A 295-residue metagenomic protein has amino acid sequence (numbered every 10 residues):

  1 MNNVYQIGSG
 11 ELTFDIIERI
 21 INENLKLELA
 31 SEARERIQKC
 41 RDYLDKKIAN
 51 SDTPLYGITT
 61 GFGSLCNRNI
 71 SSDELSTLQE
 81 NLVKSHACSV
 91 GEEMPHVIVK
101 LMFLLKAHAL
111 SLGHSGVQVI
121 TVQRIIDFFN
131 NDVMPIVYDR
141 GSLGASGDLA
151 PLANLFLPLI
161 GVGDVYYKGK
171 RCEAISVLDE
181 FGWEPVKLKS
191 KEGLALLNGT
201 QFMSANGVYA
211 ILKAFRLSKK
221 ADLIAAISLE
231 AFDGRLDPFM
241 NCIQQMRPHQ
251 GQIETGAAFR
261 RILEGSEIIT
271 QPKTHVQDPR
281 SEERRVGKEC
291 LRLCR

Functional and structural regions predicted by a protein language model:
M1-D52: N- or domain-start disorder-to-order transition segments that initiate the globular core
M1-E18, S85-F103: Polybasic, low-complexity association/targeting segments
V4-T13, L178-N198, A258, I262-T274: Acidic, low-complexity proline/glycine-rich segments
S64-L78: Glycine-rich loop at the start of a catalytic domain that most often binds anionic cofactors/ligands
A87-P95, V99-H249: Active-site cavity-forming subdomains of large catalytic enzyme subunits
L229-K288: Accessory "access/gating" subregions that flank catalytic or transport cores
G287-R295: Positively charged, low-complexity/disordered segments
